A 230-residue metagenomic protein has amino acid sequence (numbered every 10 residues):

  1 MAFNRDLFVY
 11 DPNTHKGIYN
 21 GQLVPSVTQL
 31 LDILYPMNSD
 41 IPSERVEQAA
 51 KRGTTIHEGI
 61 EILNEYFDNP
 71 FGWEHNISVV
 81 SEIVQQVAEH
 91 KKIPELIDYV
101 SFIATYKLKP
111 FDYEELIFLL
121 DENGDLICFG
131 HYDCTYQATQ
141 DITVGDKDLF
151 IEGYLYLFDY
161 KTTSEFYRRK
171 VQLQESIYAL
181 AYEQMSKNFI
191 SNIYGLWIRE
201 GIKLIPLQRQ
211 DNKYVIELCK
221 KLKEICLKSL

Functional and structural regions predicted by a protein language model:
M1-F129: Metal-dependent nuclease catalytic cores that hydrolyze phosphodiester bonds in DNA/RNA, characterized by
D6, Q22, Q29-I33, D148 (+3 more regions): Acidic/proline-rich low-complexity IDRs
I117-L227: Nucleic-acid nuclease catalytic cores
